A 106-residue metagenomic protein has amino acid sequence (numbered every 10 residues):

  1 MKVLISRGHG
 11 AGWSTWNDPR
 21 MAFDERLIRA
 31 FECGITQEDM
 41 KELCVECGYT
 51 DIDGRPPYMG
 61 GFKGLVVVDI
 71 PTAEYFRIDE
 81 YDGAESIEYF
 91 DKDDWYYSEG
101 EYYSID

Functional and structural regions predicted by a protein language model:
M1-D106: Catalytic phosphate/metal-binding cores of nucleic-acid and nucleotide-processing enzymes, i.e., regions that mediate
